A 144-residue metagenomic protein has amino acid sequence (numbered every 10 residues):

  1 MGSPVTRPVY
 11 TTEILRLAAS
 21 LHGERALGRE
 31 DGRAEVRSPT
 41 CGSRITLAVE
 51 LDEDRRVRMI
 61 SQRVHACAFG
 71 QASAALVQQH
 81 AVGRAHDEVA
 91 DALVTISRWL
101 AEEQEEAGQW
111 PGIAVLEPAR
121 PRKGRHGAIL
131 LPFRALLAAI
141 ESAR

Functional and structural regions predicted by a protein language model:
G2-G23, R84-R144: C-terminal binding/interaction regions
S20-V64: Structured beta-strand/loop patches that form or line metal/cofactor-binding pockets in enzymes
V36, S43, V82, T95-R98: A broadly tuned "polar low-complexity/structure-edge" signature
I45-T46, Q78, D87-D91: Short, surface-exposed, polar/charged, turn-prone segments marking secondary-structure boundaries
H65-Q71: Short, thiol/selenol-centered motifs that function as redox-active sites or metal-ligating centers
S73-A85: Alpha-helical support elements that line or immediately flank enzyme active sites and cofactor-binding pockets
